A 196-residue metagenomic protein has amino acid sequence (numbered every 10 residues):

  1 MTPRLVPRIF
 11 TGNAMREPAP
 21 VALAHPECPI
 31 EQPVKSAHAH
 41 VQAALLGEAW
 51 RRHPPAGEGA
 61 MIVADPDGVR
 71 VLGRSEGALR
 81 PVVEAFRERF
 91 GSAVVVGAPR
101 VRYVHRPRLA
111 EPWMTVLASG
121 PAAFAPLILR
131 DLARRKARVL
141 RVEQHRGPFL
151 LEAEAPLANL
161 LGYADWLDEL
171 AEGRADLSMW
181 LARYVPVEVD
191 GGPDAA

Functional and structural regions predicted by a protein language model:
M1-A196: Accessory interaction regions appended to the cores of large information-processing enzymes
